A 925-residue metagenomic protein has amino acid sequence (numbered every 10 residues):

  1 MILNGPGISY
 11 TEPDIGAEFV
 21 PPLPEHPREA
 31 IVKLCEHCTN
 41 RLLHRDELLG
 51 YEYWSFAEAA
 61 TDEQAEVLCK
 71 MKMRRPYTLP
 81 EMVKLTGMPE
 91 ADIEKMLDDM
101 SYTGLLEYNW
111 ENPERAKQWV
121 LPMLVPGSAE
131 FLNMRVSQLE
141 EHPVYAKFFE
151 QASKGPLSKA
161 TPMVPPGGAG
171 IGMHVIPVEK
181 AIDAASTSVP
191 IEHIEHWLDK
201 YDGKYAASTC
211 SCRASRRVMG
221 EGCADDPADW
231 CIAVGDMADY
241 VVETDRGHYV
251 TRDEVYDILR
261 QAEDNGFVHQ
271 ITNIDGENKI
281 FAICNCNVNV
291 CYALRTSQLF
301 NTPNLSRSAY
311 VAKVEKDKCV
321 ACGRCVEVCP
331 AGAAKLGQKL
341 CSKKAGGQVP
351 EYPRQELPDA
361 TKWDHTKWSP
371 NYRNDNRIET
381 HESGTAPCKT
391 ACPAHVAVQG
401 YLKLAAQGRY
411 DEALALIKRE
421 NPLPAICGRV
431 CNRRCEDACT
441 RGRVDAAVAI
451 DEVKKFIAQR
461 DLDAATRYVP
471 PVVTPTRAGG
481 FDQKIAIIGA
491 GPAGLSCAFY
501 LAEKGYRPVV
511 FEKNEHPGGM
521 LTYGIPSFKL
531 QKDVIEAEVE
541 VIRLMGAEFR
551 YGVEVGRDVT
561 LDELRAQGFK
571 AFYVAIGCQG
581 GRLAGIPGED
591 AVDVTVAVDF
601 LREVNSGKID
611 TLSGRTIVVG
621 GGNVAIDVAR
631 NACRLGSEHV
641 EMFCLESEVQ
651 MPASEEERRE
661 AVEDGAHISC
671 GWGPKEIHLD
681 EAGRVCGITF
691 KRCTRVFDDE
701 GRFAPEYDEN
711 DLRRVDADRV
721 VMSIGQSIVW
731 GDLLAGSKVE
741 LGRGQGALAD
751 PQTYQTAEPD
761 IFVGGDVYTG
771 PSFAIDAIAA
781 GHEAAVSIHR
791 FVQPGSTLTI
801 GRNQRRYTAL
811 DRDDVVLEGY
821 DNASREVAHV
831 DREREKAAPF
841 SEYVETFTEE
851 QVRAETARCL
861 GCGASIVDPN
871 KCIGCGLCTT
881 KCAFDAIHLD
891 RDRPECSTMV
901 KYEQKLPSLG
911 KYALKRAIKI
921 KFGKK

Functional and structural regions predicted by a protein language model:
K33-C35, F56-A57, H196-D199, G203-V320 (+13 more regions): Ferredoxin-type iron-sulfur electron-transfer modules and their immediate structural context
R74-T86: Short acidic, hydrophobic short linear motifs in intrinsically disordered regions
T86-Y102: Short amphipathic alpha-helical interaction segments
S101-N112, A334-K335, I887: A short, conserved structural fragment
R115-K154: Short, amphipathic alpha-helical interaction segments positioned at domain boundaries
V396-Q399, A405-A406, A447-D451, I487-V555 (+5 more regions): Beta1-alpha1 glycine-rich phosphate/pyrophosphate-binding loop at the start of Rossmann-like nucleotide-binding domains
I457-A478, K504, A537-R557, G581-L635 (+1 more regions): Glycine-rich dinucleotide-binding loop and its adjacent helix/turn
D533-R582, T595-L612, R634-G744: A Rossmann-like FAD-binding core segment of flavoenzymes
